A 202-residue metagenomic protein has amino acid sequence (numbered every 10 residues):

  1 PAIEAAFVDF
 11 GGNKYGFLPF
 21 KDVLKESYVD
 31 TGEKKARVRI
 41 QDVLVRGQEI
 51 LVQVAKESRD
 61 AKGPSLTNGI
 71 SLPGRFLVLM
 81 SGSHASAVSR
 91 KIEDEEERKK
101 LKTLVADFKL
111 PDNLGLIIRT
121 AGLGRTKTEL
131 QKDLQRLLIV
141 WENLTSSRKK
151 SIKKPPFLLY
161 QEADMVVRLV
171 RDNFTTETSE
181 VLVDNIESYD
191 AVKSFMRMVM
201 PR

Functional and structural regions predicted by a protein language model:
P1-R202: Single-stranded RNA-binding surfaces
